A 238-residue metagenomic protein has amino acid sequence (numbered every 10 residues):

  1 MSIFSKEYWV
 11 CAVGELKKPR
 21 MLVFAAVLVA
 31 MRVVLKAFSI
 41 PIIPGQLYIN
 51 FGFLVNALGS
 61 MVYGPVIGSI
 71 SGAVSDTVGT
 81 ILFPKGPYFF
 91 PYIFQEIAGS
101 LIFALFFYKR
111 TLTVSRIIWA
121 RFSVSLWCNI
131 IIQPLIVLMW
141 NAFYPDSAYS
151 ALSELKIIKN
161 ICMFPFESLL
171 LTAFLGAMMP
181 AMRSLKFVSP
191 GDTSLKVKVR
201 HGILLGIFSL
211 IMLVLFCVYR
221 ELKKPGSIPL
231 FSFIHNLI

Functional and structural regions predicted by a protein language model:
M1-I238: Loop-helix junctions at membrane interfaces
